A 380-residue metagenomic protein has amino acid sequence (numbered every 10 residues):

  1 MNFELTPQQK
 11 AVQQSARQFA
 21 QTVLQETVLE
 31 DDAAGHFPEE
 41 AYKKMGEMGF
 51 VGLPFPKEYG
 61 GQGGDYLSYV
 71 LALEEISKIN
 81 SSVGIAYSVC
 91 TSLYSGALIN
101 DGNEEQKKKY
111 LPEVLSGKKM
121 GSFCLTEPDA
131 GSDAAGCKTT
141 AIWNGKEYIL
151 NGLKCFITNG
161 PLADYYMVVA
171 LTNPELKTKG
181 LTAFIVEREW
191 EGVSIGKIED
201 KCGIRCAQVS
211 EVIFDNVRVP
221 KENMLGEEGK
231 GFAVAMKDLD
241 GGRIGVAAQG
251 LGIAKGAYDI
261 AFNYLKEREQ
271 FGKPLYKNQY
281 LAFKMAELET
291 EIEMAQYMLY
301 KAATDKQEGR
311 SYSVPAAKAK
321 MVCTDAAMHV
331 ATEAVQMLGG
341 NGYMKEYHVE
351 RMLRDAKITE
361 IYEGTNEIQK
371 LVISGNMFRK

Functional and structural regions predicted by a protein language model:
M1-I79, V83-C90, D101-Q106, E113-K118 (+5 more regions): Alpha-helical interface subdomain recognition
G64-D65, D133-A135, N159-D164, K177-G180 (+2 more regions): Short glycine/proline-enriched turns and hinge-like loops at secondary-structure junctions
S95-D101, E175: Flexible, glycine-rich active-site loops centered on histidine and acidic residues that chelate a metal or position
V114, D129-S132, F156-N159, N173-E175 (+1 more regions): Short Gly/Pro-enriched turn/cap motifs at secondary-structure boundaries
G117-L125: A short, Trp-centered hydrophobic/proline-enriched beta-strand micro-motif
L125-E127, K154, A170-T172, I185-R188 (+4 more regions): Short, structured patches in soluble enzyme cores that scaffold and shape functional sites
G136, E191-P220: Flexible, small-/acidic-enriched active-site or ligand-binding loops
K146-E147, N151-I195: A short core secondary-structure module
